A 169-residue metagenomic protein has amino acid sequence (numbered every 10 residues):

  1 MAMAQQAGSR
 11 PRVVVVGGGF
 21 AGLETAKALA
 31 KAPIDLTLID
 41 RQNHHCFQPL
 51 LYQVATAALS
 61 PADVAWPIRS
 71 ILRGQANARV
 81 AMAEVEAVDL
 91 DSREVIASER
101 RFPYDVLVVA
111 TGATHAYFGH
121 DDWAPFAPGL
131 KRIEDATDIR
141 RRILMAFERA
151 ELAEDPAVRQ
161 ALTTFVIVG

Functional and structural regions predicted by a protein language model:
M1-R12, A78-V166: FAD-binding core/adjacent interface of flavoenzyme oxidoreductases
A2-M82, E86, Q160, F165-V166: Beta1-alpha1 glycine-rich phosphate/pyrophosphate-binding loop at the start of Rossmann-like nucleotide-binding domains
